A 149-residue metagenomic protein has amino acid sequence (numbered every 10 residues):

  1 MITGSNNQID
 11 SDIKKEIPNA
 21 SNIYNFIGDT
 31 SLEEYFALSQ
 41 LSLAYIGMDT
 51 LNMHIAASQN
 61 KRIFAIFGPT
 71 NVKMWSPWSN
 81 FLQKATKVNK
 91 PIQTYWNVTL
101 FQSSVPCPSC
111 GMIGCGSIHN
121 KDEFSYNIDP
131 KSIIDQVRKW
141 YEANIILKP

Functional and structural regions predicted by a protein language model:
M1-K73, S79: Donor-binding and catalytic core of enzymes assembling or modifying cell-surface/extracellular glycoconjugates
A20, K148-P149: Compositionally biased, intrinsically disordered low-complexity segments
N25-F26, A57-L147: Nucleotide-sugar donor-binding patch of glycosyltransferase catalytic domains
